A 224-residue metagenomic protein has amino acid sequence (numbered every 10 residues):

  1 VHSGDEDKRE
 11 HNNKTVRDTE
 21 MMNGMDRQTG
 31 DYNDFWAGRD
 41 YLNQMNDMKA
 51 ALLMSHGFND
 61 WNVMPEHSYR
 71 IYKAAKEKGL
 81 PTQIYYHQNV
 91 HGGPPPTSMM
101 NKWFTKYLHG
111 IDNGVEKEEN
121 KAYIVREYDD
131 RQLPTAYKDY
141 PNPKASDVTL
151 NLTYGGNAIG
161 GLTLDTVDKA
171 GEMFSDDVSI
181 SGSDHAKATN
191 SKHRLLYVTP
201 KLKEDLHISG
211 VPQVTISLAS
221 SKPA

Functional and structural regions predicted by a protein language model:
V1-D47, D112-V115: Accessory cap/linker subdomain of secreted extracellular hydrolases
F35, R39, A51, I71-A74 (+3 more regions): Structured segments of extracytoplasmic/periplasmic soluble domains in secreted or envelope-associated proteins
M48, M54-H56, D60: Short beta-strand/loop motif that positions the catalytic acidic residue of the alpha/beta-hydrolase fold
S55-G57, Y85-H87, T153, S217-A219: Generic beta-strand/beta-sheet core signal
W61-H67: Conserved alpha/beta-hydrolase "acid-adjacent" motif
A75-G92: Catalytic histidine neighborhood in serine/cysteine hydrolases with alpha/beta-hydrolase-type architecture
P94-A224: C-terminal, loop-rich substrate-recognition/catalytic regions characterized by aromatic stacking residues
